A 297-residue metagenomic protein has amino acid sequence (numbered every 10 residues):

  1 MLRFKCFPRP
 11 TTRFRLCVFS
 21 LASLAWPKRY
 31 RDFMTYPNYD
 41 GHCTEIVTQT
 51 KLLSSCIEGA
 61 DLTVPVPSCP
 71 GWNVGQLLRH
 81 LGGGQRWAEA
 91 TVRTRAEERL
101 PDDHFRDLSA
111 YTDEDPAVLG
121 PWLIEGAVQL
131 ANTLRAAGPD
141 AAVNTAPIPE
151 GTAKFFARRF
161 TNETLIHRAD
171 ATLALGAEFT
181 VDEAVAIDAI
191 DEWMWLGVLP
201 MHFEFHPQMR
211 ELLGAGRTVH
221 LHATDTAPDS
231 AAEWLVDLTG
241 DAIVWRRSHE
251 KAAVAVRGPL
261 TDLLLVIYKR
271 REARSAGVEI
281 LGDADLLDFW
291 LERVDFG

Functional and structural regions predicted by a protein language model:
D61-D102, P147-P207, L263: Short, contiguous alpha-helical
L100-A157: Hydrophobic/aromatic-rich structural module bridging two neighboring secondary-structure elements via a short loop
W193-V236: A glycine-rich beta-turn/hairpin centered on an aromatic-Pro dipeptide
H249-G297: C-terminal interaction segments
